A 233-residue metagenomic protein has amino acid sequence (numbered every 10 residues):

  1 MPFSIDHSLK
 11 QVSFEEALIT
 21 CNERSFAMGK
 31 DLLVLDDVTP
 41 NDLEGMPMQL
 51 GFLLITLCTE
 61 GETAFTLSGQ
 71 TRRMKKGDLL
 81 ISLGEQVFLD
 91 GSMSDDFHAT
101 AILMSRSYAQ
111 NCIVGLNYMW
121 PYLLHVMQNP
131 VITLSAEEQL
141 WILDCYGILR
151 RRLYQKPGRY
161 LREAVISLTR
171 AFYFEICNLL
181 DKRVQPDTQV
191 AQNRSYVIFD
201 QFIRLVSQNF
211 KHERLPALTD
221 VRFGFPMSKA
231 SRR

Functional and structural regions predicted by a protein language model:
M1-T66, Q70-R72: Generic protein-terminus/edge-of-domain signal
S4-D6, R24, M93-Y154: A hydrophobic/aromatic-rich effector-binding and dimerization subdomain of bacterial HTH-type transcriptional regulators
L54-L57, W141-I148, L168, F172-E175: Amphipathic, well-ordered alpha-helical segments in soluble domains
G69-I81: Short acidic-glycine-tyrosine-enriched beta hairpin
G77, L218-F225, A230: Append "Primarily bacterial transcriptional regulators
L80, G84-D90, A109: Histidine-centered metal-chelating micro-motifs
K156-A164, I176-R204, Q208-L218, R222-F223: Short, Lys/Arg-enriched, Trp-marked, Pro/Gly-tolerant hinge/linker segments that flank
R233: Residues in the recognition helix of alpha-helical DNA-binding motifs
